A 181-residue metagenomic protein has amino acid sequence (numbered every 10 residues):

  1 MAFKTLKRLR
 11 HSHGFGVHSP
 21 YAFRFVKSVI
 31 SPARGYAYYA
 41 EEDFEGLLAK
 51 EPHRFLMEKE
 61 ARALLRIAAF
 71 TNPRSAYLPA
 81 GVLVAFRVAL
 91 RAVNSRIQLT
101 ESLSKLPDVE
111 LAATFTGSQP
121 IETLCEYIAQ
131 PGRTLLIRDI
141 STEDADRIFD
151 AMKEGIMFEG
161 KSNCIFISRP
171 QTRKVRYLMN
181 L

Functional and structural regions predicted by a protein language model:
M1-A112, G117-P131, S141-L181: A short alpha-helical cap/connector motif
L135-R138: ATP/nucleotide-binding catalytic cores
